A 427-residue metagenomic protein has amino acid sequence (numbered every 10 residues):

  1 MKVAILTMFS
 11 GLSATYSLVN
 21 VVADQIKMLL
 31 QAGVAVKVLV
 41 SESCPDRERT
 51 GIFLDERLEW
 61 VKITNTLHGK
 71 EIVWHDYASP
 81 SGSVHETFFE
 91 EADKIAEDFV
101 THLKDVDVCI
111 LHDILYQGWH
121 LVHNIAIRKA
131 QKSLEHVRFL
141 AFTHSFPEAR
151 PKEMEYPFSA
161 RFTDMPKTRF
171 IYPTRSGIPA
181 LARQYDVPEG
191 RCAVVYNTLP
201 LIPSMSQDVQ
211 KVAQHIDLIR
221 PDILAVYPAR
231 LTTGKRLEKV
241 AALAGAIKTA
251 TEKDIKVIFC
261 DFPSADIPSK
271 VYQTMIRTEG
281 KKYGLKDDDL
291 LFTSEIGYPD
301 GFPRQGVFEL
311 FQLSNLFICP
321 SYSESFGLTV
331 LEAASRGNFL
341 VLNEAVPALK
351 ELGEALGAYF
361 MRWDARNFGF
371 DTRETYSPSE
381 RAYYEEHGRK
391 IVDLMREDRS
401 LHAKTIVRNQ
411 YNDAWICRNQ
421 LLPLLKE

Functional and structural regions predicted by a protein language model:
M1-L54, S133: N-terminal subdomain of nucleotide-sugar transferases
V38-V108: A conserved catalytic-core segment of Leloir-type glycosyltransferases
Y156-V194, L199-P203, T274-I276: A short, active-site helix/loop in glycosyltransferases that binds the activated sugar's phosphate group
D217-K235, A241-A244, V257-D261: Conserved donor-binding/catalytic core segment of Leloir-type glycosyltransferases
K270-F308: Nucleotide-activated donor-binding/catalytic signature segment of Leloir-type glycosyltransferases, i.e., the conserved
Y322: Aromatic "clamp/platform" in nucleotide-sugar-dependent glycosyltransferases that forms part of the donor/acceptor
F339-N343, A348-L349: Short hydrophobic beta-strand element within catalytic cores of glycosyltransferases and related nucleotide-activated
D371-K426: A charged, aromatic-enriched C-terminal amphipathic alpha-helix characteristic of glycosyltransferases across folds
